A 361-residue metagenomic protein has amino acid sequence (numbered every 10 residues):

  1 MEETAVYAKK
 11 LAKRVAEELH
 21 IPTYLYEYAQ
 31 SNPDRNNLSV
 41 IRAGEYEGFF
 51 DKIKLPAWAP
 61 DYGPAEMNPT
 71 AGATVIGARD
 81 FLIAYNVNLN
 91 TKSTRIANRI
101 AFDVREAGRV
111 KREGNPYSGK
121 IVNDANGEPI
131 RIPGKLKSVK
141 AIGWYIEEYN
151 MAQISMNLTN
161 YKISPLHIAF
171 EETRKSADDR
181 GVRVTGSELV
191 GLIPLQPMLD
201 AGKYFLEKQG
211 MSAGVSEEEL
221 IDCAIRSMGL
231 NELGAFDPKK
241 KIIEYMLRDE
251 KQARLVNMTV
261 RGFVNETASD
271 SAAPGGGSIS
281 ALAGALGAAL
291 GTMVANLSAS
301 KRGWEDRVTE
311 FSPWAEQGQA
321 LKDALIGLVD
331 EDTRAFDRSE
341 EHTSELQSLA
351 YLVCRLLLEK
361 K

Functional and structural regions predicted by a protein language model:
E2-R261, S269: Long, contiguous binding/interaction regions
E106, D179, A288, T292 (+2 more regions): Short, well-ordered loop/turn and helix-capping segments at boundaries between secondary-structure elements and domains
N257-R261, A268, E305, F311 (+3 more regions): Non-transmembrane, aqueous-exposed alpha-helical and coiled segments at domain scale
V264-T267, D332: Short alpha-helical scaffolding segments that buttress acidic/His motifs in well-ordered protein cores
T267-V294: Conserved phosphate/anionic-ligand binding catalytic regions in large, soluble enzymes, centered on
A299-E340: A structural-propensity feature for long, helix-poor, extended segments
E341-K361: Single conserved hydrophobic/aromatic residue that forms the stacking wall/gate of nucleotide- or nucleobase-binding
